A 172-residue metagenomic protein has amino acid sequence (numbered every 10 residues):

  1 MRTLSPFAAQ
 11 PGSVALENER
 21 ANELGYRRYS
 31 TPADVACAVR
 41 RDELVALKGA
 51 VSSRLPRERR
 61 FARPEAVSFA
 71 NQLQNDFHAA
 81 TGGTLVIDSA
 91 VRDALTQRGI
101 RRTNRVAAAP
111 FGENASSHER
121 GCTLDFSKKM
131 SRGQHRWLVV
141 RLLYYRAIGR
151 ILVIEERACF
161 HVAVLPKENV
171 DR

Functional and structural regions predicted by a protein language model:
M1-A33, R172: N-terminal secretory targeting signals
V35-L85: Active-site acidic/histidine clusters and adjacent loop/turn architecture that either coordinate catalytic ions
L55, R59-A70, A90, S117-E119 (+1 more regions): Solvent-exposed, acidic/flexible segments
V67-Q74, Q97-R101, H135-V139: Extracytoplasmic/secreted envelope proteins and their assembly/folding machinery, especially bacterial periplasmic
L73-T81, N104, M130, R146: Sec/Tat-exported extracytoplasmic proteins
G83-I100: Acidic helix-start/capping segments at beta-turn-to-alpha-helix junctions
L95-F111: Charged, often glycine-rich, active-site loop that binds/positions anionic groups
A107-R172: Catalytic cores and adjacent binding grooves of peptidoglycan-active enzymes
